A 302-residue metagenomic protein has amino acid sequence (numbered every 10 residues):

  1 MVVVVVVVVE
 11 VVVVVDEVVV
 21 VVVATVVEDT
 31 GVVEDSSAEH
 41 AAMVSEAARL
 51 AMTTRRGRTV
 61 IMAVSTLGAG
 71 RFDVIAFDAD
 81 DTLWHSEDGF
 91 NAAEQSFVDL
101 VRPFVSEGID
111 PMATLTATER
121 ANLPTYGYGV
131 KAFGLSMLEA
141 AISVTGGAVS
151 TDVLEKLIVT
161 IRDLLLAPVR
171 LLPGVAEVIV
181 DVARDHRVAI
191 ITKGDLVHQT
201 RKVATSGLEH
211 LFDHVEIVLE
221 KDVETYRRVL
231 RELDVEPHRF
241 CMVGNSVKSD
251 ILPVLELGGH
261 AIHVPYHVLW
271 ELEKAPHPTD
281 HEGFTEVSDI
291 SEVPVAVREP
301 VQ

Functional and structural regions predicted by a protein language model:
M1-V26, T30-G31: Low-complexity, simple-sequence tandem-repeat tracts enriched in small residues
E28, E34, A38-E46: Residue-level detector of structural "landmarks"
V60-F72, A176, V180, R187 (+2 more regions): Asp-based, Mg2+/Mn2+-dependent phosphohydrolase catalytic module
V64-T114: Active-site neighborhood of HAD-like aspartate-dependent phosphohydrolases
T116-D163: A metal-dependent, Asp-based hydrolase signature
I158-V175: Long amphipathic N-terminal alpha/beta scaffold segment
